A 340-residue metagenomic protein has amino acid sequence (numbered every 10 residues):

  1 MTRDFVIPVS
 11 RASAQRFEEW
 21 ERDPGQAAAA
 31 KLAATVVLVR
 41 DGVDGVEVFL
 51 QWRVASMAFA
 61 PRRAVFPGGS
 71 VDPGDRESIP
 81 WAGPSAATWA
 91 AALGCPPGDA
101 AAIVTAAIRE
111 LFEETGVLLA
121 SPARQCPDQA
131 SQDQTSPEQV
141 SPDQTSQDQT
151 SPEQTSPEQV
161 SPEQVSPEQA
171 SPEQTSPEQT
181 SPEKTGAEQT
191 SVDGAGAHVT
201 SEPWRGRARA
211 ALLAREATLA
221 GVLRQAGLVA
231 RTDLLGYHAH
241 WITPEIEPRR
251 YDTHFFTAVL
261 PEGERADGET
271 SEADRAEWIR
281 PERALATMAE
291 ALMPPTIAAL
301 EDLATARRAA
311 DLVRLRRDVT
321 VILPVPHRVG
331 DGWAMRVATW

Functional and structural regions predicted by a protein language model:
M1-E113, V117-P137, Q174, A187-W340: N-terminal leader/linker segments that precede catalytic domains of diphosphate-processing enzymes
Q129-K184, E188-Q189: Intrinsically disordered, low-complexity repeat regions of secreted/extracellular protein precursors
